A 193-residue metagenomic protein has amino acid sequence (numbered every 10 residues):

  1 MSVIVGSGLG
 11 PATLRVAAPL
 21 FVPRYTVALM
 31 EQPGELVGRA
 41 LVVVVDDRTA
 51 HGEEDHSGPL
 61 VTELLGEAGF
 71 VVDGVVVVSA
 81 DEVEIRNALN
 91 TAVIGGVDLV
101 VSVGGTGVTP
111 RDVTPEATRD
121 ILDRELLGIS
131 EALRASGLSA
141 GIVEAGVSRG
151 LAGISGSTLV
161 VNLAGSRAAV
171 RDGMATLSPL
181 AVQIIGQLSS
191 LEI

Functional and structural regions predicted by a protein language model:
M1-L29: N-terminal accessory interaction module
T26-E35, L89: Short amphipathic alpha-helices and their capping/turn segments at secondary-structure boundaries
E31-A80: Glycine-rich phosphate/diphosphate-binding loop of Rossmann-like nucleotide-binding domains
Q32-L36, V93-I94, L151-S155, N162: Solvent-exposed alpha-helices and their adjacent loops that cap or buttress functional pockets in soluble metabolic
V43-V45, S102-G104, S148, N162-A164: Short beta-strand segments
R48-G52, E82, G107-T109, A140: Short, small-residue-enriched loops and turns at beta-alpha junctions that line or gate enzyme active sites
G66, D73-S102, G107-L122: N-terminal small/polar loop signature for handling phosphorylated ligands or for N-terminal nucleophile
T114-I193: Proline/glycine-rich low-complexity loops and linkers
